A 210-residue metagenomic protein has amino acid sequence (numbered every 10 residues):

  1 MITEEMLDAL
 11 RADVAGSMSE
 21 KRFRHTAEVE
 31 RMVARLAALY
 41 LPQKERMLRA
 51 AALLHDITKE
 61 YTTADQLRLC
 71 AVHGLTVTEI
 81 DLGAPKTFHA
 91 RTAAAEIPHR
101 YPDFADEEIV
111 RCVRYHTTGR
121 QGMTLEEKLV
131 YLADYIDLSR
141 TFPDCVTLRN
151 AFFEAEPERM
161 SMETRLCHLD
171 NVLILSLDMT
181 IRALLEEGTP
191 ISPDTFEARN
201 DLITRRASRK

Functional and structural regions predicted by a protein language model:
I2, S17-A27, R31-Y40, L54-T58 (+3 more regions): Divalent metal-dependent phosphate-bond-processing catalytic cores, especially two-metal-ion Mg2+/Mn2+ enzymes that act
E4-H25, L67-A84: Active-site flanking loop/helix segments enriched in acidic
L7-R11, E30, A34, A90 (+1 more regions): An amphipathic alpha-helix signature
E45-G83, A93, R111-G119: His-Asp-centered metal-binding catalytic motifs of divalent-metal-dependent phosphohydrolases/nucleases
K86-E108: Ordered, amphipathic secondary-structure segments that act as subunit-interaction surfaces in large macromolecular
